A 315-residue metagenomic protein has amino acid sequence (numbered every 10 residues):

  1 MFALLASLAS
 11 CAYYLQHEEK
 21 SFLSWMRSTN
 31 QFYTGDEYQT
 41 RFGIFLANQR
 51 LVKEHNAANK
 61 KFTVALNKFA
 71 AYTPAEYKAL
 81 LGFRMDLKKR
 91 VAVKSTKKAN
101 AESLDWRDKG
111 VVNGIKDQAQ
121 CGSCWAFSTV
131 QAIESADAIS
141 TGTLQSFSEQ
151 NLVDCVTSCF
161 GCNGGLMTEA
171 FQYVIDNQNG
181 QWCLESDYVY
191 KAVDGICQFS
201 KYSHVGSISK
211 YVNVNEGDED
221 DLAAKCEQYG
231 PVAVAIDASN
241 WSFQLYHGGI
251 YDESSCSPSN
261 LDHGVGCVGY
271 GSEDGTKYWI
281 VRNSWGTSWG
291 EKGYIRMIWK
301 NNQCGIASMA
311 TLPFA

Functional and structural regions predicted by a protein language model:
M1-S7: Classical eukaryotic N-terminal signal peptides for Sec-dependent ER targeting/secretion, especially the positively
S7-A315: Catalytic-core signature of thiol
